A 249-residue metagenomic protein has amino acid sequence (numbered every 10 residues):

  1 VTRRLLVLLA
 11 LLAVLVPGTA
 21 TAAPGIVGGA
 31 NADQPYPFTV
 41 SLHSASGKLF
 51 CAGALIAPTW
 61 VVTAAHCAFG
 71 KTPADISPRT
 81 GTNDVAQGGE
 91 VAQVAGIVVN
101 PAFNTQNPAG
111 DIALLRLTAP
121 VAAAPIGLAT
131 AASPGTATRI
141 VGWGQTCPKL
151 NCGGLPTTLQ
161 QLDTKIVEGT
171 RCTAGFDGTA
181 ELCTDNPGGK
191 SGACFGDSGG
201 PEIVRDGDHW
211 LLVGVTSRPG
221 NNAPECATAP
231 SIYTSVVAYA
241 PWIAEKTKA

Functional and structural regions predicted by a protein language model:
V1-A22: Secretory targeting and sorting signals
T2-L5, V40, A54-A68, I76-S77 (+2 more regions): C-terminal subregion of chymotrypsin/trypsin-like serine protease catalytic domains
A22-G28: Cleaved targeting-peptide boundary
Q34-L49, P120-P125, Q160-G199, D206-E225: Active-site region of chymotrypsin-like
T39-P58, G89, N107: A conserved glycine-rich beta-strand in the N-terminal activation segment of trypsin-fold
L42-A45, L55-P58, A64-C67, T80-N83 (+5 more regions): Active-site-proximal beta-strand/loop segments in catalytic clefts of secreted hydrolases
L42-H43, V61-A64, F69-A102, G169: Conserved H-D interstitial segment of serine endopeptidase catalytic domains
D84, A92, I97, A109-G189 (+2 more regions): Chymotrypsin/trypsin-fold serine protease catalytic domain
